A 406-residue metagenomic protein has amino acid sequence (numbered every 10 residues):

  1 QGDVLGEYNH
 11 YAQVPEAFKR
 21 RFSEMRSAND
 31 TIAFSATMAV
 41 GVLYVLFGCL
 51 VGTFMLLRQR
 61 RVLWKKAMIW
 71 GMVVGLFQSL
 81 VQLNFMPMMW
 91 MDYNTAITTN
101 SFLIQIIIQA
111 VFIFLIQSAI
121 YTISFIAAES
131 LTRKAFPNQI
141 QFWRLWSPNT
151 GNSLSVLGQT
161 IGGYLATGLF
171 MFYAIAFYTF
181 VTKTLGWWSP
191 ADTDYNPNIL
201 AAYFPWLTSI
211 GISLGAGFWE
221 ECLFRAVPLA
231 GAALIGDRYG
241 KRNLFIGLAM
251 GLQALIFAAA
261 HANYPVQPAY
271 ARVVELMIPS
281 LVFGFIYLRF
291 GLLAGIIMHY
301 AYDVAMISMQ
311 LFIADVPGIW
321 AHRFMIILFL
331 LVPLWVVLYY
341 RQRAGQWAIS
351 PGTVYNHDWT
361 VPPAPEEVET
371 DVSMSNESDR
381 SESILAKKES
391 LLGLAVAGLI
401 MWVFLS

Functional and structural regions predicted by a protein language model:
Q1, L5-V14, F18, Y121-R133 (+12 more regions): Long, contiguous hydrophobic alpha-helical segments, chiefly transmembrane helices and signal peptides
Q1-A39, S406: Soluble extramembrane regions of membrane proteins in the secretory/endomembrane system
R21-T208, E220-A226, A233: Core alpha-helical transmembrane segments of integral membrane proteins
D30-T37, Q105-I108, F112, I246 (+3 more regions): Membrane-interface helix-boundary signature
V42-L50, M72-L80, I326-R341, A397-V403: Hydrophobic core of alpha-helical transmembrane segments in multi-pass integral membrane proteins
V62-K66, R242-F245, P317-I326, R380-A395: Membrane-interfacial entry segments at the cytosolic side of transmembrane helices
I97, R133-Q159, A232-K241, A344-L391: Membrane-interfacial, low-structure loops and terminal tails that flank and connect transmembrane helices in multi-pass
I175, W188-V354: Transmembrane helix-loop-helix hairpins at the membrane interface of multi-pass integral membrane proteins
